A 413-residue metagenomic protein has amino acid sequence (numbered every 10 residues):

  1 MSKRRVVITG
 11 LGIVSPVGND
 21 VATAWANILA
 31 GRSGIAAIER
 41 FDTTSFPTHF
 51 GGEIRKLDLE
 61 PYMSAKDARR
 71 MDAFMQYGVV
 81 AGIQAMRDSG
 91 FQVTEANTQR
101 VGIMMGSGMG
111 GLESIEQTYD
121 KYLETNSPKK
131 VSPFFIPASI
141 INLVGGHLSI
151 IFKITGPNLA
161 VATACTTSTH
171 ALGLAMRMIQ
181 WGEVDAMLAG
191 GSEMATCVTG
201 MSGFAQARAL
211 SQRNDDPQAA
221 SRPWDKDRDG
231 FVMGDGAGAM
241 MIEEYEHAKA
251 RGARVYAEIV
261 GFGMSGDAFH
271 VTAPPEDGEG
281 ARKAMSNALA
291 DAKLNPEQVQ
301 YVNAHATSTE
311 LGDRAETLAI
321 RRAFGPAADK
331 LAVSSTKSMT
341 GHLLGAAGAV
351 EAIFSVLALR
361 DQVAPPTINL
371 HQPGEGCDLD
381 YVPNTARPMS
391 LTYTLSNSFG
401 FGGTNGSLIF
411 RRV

Functional and structural regions predicted by a protein language model:
M1-D67, S89, E246-E258, I353-T367 (+1 more regions): ACP-dependent fatty acid/polyketide chain-elongation machinery
M1-I8, E95-T98, A292-Q298, D329 (+1 more regions): Flexible, low-complexity linker/loop segments at domain and module junctions
R5-T9, A36, D215-A292, Y301: Condensing-enzyme catalytic core mediating Claisen C-C bond formation in acyl metabolism
I8, V21, L29-T163, S192-G203 (+1 more regions): Conserved beta-ketoacyl condensing-enzyme motif
A22-L29, G111-P128, M178-W181, M201-N214 (+3 more regions): A glycine- and small-aliphatic-rich helix-loop capping segment at beta-alpha/alpha-beta transitions that lines
P47-E53, G110-S114, M194-S221, G263-K283 (+3 more regions): Active-site-adjacent elements of ketosynthase-type condensing enzymes
G78-F91, I141-G145, S149-F152, P157-E193 (+3 more regions): Active-site-proximal alpha-helical scaffold in enzymes
L123-S132, G173, R177, W181 (+5 more regions): Glycine-/small-residue-rich "gating" segment that lines the acyl/pantetheine channel and substrate pocket
